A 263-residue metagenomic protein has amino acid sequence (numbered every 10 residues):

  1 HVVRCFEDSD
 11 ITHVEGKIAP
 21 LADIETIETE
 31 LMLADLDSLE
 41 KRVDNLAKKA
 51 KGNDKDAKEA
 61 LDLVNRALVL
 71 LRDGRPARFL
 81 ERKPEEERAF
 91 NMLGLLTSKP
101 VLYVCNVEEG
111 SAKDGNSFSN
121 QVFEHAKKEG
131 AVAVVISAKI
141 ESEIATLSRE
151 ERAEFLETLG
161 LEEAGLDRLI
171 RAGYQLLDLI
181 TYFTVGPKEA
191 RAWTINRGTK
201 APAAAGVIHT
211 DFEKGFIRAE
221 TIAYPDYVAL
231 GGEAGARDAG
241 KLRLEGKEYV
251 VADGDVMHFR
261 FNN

Functional and structural regions predicted by a protein language model:
H1-L31: Conserved P-loop NTPase nucleotide-binding/switch module
R4, D35, D255: Acidic active-site catalytic centers that drive phospho-/nucleotidyl reactions and related ester hydrolyses
T12-H13, L33, D37-E40, N45: Hydrophobic alpha-helical hairpins/lids featuring a short glycine-rich hinge
K17, I24, T29, L36 (+2 more regions): Amphipathic alpha-helical coiled-coil segments with heptad-repeat character
E40, N45-A252, M257-N263: C-terminal-of-GTPase-core extension/linker across diverse P-loop GTPases
